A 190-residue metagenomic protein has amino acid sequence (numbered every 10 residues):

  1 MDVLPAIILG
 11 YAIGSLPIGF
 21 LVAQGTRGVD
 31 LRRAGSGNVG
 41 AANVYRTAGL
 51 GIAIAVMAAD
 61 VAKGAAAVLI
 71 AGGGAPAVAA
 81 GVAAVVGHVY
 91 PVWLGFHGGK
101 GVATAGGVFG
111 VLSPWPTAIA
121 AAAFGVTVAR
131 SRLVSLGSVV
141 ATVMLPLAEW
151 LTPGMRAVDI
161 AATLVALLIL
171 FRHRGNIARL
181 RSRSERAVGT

Functional and structural regions predicted by a protein language model:
M1-R27: N-terminal signal-anchor transmembrane alpha helix
D2, A6, G51-W93, P116 (+2 more regions): Nucleotide and nucleotide-moiety/phosphate-recognizing core
Y11-S15, V85-G95, T127-R132: Transmembrane alpha-helix interface/packing and boundary motifs in multi-pass membrane proteins, characterized by
F20-G51, H97, G175-T190: Cytosolic, membrane-interface loops and tails of multi-pass inner-membrane proteins
V29-A41, W93-G106, L133-A141: Short, non-helical or kinked segments that cap or interrupt transmembrane helices
Y45-A48, A71-G72, V102-S131, V143-T152: Interfacial segments of multi-pass membrane proteins
P116-A118, V134-T142, G154-V165: Loop-to-transmembrane alpha-helix initiation sites
